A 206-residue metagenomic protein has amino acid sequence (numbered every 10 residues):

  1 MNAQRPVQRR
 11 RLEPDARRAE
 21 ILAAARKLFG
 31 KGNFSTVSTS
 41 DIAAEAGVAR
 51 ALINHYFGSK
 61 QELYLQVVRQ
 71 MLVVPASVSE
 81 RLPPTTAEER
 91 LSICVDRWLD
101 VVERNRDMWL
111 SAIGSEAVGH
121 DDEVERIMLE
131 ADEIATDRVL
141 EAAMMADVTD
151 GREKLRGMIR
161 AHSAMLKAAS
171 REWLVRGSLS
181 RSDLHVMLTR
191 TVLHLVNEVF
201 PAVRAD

Functional and structural regions predicted by a protein language model:
M1-A16, D150, F200-D206: N-terminal intrinsically disordered/low-complexity leader segments
E20, L28-E62, Q66: Helix-turn-helix
E62-M71, A112, I127: Alpha-helical DNA-contacting segments of helix-turn-helix folds
Q66, E80-D107, T149, H185: Hydrophobic alpha-helical connector segments
A76, D122-A146, R152, R156-A164 (+1 more regions): Amphipathic alpha-helical packing segments from all-alpha helical-bundle domains
V101-R104, E141, I159-S180, V192-A205: Amphipathic C-terminal alpha-helical segment
V102-R126, D137-L140, A168-V175: Amphipathic alpha-helical segments used for helix-helix packing
